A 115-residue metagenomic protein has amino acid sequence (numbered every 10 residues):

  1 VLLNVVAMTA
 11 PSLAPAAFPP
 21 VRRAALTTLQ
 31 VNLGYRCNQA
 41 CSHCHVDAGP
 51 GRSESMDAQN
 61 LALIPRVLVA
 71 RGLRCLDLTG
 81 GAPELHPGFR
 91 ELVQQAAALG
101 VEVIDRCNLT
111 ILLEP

Functional and structural regions predicted by a protein language model:
V5, T9-P115: Conserved alpha-helical substructure of the radical SAM core
